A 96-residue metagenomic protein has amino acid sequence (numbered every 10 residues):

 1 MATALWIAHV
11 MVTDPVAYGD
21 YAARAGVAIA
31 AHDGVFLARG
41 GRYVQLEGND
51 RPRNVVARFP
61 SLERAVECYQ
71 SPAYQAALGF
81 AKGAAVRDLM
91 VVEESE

Functional and structural regions predicted by a protein language model:
M1-R53, P60-Q70, Y74, E93-E96: Short S/T/G/P-rich N-terminal loop/turn motif that feeds into the first structured element of a domain
Y69-V86: Electropositive, surface-exposed helix/loop patches at the edges of structured domains that serve as adaptable
K82-E96: C-terminal end-helix/capping segment
